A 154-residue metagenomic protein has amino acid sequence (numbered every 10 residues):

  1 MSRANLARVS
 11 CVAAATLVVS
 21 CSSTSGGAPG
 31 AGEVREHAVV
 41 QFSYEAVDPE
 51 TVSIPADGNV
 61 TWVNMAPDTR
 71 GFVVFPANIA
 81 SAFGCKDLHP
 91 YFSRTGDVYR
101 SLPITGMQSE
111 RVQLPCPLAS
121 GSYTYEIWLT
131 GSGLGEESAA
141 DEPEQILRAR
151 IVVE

Functional and structural regions predicted by a protein language model:
M1-C11: Bacterial N-terminal signal peptides that target proteins for export
L17-S20: C-terminal motif of bacterial Sec signal peptides marking the signal peptidase cleavage site
S22-S25: Bacterial signal peptide processing site
G30-T61: N-terminal edge beta-strand
E50-F75, E110-P117: Beta-strand cores of secreted/periplasmic/IMS beta-sandwich domains, seen most often in copper-related folds
P67, A77-I79, T130-S132: Solvent-exposed coil/turn segments that connect beta secondary-structure elements in extracytoplasmic/periplasmic
I79-P90: Short aromatic-acidic-glycine turn motif
T95-E154: Extracellular/periplasmic metallocenter environments
